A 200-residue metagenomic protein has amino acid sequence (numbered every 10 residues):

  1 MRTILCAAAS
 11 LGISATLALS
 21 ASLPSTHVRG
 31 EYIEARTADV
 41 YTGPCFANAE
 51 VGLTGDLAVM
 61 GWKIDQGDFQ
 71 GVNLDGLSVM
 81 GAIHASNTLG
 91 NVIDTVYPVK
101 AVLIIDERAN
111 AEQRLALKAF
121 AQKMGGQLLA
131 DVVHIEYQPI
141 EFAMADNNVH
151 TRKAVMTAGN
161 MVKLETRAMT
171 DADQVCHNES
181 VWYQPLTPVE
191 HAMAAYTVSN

Functional and structural regions predicted by a protein language model:
M1-I4: Positively charged n-region of N-terminal signal peptides that target proteins for export
C6-T16: Bacterial N-terminal signal peptides
A18-S20: Intrinsic disorder/low-complexity segments
S22-I105: N-terminal Sec/ER secretory leader and immediately downstream segment of secreted/extracellular precursors
I104-N200: Mature, soluble, non-transmembrane domains
